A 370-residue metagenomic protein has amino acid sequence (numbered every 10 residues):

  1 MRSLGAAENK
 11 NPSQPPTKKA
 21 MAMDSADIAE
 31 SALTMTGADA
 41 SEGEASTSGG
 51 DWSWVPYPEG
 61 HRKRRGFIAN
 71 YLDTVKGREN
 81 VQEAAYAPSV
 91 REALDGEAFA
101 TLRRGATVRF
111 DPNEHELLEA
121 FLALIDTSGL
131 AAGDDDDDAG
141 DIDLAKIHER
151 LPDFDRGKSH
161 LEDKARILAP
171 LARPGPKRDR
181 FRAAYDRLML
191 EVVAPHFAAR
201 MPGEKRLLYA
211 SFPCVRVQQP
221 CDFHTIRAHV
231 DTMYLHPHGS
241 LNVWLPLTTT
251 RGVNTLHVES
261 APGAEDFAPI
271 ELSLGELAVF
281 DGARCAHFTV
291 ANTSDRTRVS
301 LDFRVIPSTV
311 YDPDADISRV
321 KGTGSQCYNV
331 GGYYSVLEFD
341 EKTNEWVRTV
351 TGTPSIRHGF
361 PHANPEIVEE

Functional and structural regions predicted by a protein language model:
M1-E8, K18-H196, V350, P354-E370: N-terminal auxiliary "cap/dimerization" subdomain that precedes the catalytic jelly-roll/cupin core of mononuclear
R109, R206-R216, N242-P246, T255-V258 (+3 more regions): A structural signal for short, well-ordered beta-strand segments and their strand-loop junctions that often border
H196-R227, Y234: Short N-terminal edge-element motif at the start of the domain
R216, P220, M233, T248-T250 (+3 more regions): Short, solvent-exposed loop/turn segments at secondary-structure junctions
D222-V279, R298: Catalytic core of non-heme Fe(II) oxygenases with the double-stranded beta-helix
G263-E370: Conserved double-stranded beta-helix
